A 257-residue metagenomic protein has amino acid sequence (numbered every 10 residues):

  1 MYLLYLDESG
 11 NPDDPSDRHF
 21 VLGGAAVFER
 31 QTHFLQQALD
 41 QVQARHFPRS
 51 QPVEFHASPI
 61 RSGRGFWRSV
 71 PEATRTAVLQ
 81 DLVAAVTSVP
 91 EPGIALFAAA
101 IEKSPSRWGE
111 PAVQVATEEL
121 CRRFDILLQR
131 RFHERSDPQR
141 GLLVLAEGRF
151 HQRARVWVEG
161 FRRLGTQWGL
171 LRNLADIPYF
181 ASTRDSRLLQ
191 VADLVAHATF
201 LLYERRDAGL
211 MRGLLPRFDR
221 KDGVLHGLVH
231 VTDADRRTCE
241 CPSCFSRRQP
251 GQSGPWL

Functional and structural regions predicted by a protein language model:
M1-L257: Phosphate-ester processing/binding pockets and catalytic centers
